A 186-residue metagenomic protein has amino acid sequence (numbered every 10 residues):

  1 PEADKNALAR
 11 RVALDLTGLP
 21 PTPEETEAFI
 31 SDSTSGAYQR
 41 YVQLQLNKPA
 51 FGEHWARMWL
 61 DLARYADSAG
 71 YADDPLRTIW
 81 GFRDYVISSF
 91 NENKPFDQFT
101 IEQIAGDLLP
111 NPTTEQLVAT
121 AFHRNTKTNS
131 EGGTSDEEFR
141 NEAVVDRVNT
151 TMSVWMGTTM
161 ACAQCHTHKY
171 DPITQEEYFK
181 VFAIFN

Functional and structural regions predicted by a protein language model:
P1-N186: Short, structured secondary-structure elements that scaffold catalytic or ligand/cofactor-binding regions
